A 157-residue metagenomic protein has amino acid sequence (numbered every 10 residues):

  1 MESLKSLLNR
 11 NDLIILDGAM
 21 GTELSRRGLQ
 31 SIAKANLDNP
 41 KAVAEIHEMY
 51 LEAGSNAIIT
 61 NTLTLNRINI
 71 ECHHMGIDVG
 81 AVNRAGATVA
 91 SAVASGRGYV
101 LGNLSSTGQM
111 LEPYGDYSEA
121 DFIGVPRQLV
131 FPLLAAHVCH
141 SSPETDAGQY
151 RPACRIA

Functional and structural regions predicted by a protein language model:
M1-A157: Domain-level signal for soluble alpha/beta catalytic cores
